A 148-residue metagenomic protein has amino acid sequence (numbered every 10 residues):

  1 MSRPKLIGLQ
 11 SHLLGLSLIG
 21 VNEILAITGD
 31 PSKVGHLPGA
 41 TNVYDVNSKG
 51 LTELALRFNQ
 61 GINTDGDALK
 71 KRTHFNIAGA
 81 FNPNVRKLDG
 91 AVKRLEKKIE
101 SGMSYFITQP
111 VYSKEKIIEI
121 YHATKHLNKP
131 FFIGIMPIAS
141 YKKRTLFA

Functional and structural regions predicted by a protein language model:
M1-I7, F75-G90: Active-site mouth loops of central-metabolism enzymes
M1-R3, T28-P31, N82, V111-Y112 (+1 more regions): Short, ordered loop/turn segments at secondary-structure junctions
K5-L13, P31-A68, L88-G90, P110-N128: Active-site-adjacent beta->alpha loops and helix N-cap segments on the catalytic face of soluble alpha/beta enzymes
I24-A26, I77-F81, I99, F106-T108 (+1 more regions): Hydrophobic faces of well-ordered beta-strands that scaffold small-molecule active sites in alpha/beta enzyme cores
A68-T73, K97-E100, K125: Solvent-exposed alpha-helices and their adjacent loops that cap or buttress functional pockets in soluble metabolic
G134-A148: Catalytic-face loop-and-helix region of soluble metabolic enzyme cores
